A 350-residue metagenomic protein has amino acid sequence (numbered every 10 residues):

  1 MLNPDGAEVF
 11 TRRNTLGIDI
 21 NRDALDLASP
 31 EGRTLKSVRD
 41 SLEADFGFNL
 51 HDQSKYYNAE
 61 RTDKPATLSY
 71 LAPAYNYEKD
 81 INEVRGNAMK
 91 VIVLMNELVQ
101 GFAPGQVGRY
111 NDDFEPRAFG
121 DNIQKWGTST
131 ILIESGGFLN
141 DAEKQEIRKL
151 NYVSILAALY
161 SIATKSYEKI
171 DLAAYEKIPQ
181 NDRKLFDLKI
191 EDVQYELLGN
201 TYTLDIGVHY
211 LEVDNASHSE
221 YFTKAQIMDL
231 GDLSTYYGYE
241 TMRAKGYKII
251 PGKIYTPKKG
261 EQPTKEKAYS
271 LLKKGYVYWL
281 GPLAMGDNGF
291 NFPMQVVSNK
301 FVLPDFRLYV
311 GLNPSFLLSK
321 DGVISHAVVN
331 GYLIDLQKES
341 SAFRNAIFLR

Functional and structural regions predicted by a protein language model:
M1-G105, Q124: Active-site/substrate-binding loop(s) of hydrolase catalytic cores
L42, P73-K79, A88-R350: C-terminal accessory segments enriched in acidic
